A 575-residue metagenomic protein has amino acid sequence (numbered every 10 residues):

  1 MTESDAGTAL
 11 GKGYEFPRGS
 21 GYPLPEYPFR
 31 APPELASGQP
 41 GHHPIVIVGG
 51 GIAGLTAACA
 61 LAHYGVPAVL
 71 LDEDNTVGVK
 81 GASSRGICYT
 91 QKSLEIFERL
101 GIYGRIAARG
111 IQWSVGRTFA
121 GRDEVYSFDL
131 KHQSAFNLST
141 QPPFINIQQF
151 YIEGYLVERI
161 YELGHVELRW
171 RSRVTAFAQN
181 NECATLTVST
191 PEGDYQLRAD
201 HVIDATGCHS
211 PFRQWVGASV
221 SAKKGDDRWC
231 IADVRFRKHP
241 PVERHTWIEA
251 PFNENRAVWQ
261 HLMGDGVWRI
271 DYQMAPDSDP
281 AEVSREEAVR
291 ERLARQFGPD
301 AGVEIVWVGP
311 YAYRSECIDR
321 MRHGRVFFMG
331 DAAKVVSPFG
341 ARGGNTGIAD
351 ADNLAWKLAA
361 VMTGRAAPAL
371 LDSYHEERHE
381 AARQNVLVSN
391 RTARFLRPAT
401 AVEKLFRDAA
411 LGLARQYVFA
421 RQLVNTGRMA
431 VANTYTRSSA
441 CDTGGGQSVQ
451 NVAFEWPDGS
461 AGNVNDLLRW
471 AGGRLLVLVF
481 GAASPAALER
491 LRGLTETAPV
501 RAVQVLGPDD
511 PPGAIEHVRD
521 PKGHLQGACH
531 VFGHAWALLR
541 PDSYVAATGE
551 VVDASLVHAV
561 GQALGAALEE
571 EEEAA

Functional and structural regions predicted by a protein language model:
T2-V48, A60-Y64, A120-D123, S127 (+5 more regions): Helical substrate-recognition/capping region of FAD-dependent monooxygenase/halogenase enzymes
D5-G13, K80-Y161: Active-site-adjacent segment of FAD-dependent monooxygenases/related oxidoreductases
Y22-L24, G264, A281-T346, A366 (+3 more regions): FAD/FMN-dependent oxidoreductases across multiple families
G41-H43, E192-H201: Core beta-strand elements of the Rossmann-like FAD/NAD(P) dinucleotide-binding domain in flavoenzyme oxidoreductases
G49-I52, Q149: Glycine-rich Rossmann-fold phosphate-binding loop(s) that bind the pyrophosphate of adenine dinucleotide cofactors
A62-S84: Glycine-rich FAD pyrophosphate-binding loop
E158, H201, A205-Y313: Conserved FAD-binding catalytic core of PHBH/FMO-like flavoproteins
W170-T185, G309-Y311: A conserved short coil-to-beta-strand element within the FAD-binding core of flavoproteins
